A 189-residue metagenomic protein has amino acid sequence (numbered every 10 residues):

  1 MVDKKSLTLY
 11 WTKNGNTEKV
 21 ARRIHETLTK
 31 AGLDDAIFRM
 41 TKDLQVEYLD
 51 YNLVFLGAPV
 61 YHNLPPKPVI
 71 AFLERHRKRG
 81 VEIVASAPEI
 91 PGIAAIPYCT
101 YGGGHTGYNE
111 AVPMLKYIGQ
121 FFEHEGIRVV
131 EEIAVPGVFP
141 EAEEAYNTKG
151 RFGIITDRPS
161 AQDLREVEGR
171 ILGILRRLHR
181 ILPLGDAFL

Functional and structural regions predicted by a protein language model:
V2-S6, N16, T27-A31, A36 (+2 more regions): FMN-binding flavodoxin-like domain, especially the glycine-rich phosphate-binding loop
L7-W11: Nucleotide-activated donor-dependent transferases that construct or modify glycoconjugates
T12-K19: Glycine-rich NAD(P) Rossmann-fold beta1-alpha1 loop
R22-I24: Short amphipathic alpha-helix
M40-D43: Conserved SAM/SAH-binding loop
Y48-L49: A short, aliphatic-rich alpha-helical micro-motif
